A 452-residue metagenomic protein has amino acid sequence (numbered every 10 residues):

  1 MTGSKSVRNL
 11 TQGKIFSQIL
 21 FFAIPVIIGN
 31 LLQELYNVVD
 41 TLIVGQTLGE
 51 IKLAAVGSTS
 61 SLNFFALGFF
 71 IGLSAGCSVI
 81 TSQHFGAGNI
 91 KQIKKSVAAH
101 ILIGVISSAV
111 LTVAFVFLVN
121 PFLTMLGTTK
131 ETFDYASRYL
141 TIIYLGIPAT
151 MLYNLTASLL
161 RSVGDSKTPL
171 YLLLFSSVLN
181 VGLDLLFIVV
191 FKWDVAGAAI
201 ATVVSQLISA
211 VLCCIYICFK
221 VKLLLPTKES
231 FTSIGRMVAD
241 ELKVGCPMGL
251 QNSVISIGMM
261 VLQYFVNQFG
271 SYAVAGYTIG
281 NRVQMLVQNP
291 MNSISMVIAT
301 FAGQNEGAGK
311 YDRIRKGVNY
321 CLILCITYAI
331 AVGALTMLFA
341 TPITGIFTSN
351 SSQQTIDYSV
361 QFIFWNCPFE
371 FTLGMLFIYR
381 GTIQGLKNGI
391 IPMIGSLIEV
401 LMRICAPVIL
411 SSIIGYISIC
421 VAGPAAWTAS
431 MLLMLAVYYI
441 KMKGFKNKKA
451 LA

Functional and structural regions predicted by a protein language model:
M1-A23, T81-G146, V190-C246, A302-F369 (+1 more regions): Short alpha-helical transmembrane segments in multi-pass integral membrane proteins
Q12, F16-L35, V39, L62 (+8 more regions): Residue-level signal for short hydrophobic patches within transmembrane helices of multi-pass membrane transporters
F21-D40, I142, Y153, S176 (+4 more regions): Transmembrane helical elements of multi-pass membrane transporters/channels
V26, N30, L42, V79 (+16 more regions): Transmembrane alpha-helix boundary and packing residues in multipass membrane permease domains and related
L35-A54, L123-K130, L186-W193, S253-L286 (+3 more regions): Helix-terminus/linker motif at the lipid-water interface of multi-pass membrane proteins
L53-V113, T150-P169, G276-A340, L373-G395: Small-residue-rich hydrophobic transmembrane alpha-helices
F65, N180-L185, A210-C214, L286-N289 (+3 more regions): Hydrophobic transmembrane alpha-helices of multi-pass small-molecule transporters
S74, I143-R161, P169-S177, A198-C213 (+4 more regions): Short runs within selected transmembrane alpha-helices of multi-pass transporters and secretion channels
